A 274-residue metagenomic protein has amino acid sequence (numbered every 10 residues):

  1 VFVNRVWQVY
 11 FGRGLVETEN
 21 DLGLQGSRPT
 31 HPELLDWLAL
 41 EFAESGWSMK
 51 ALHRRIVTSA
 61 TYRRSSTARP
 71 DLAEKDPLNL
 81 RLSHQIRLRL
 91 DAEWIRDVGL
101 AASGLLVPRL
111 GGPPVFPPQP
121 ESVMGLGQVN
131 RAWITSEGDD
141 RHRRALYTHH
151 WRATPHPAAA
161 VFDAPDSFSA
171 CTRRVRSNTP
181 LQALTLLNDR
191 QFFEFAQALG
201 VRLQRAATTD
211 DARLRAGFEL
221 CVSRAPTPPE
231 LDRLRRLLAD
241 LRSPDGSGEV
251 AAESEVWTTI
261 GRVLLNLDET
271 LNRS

Functional and structural regions predicted by a protein language model:
V1-D140, A159, F168-R174, L187-A252 (+2 more regions): Primarily short, surface-exposed interaction patches in extracytoplasmic proteins
R144, W151-A164: Active-site Gly/Thr loop motif
S177: Glycine-rich phosphate-binding loop at the start of an alpha helix
I260: Short, surface-exposed polybasic-aromatic patches that bind anionic ligands, especially phosphate groups
V263-R273: Short, low-complexity, Pro/Ser/Thr/Gly-rich segments in the mature regions of secreted, periplasmic
